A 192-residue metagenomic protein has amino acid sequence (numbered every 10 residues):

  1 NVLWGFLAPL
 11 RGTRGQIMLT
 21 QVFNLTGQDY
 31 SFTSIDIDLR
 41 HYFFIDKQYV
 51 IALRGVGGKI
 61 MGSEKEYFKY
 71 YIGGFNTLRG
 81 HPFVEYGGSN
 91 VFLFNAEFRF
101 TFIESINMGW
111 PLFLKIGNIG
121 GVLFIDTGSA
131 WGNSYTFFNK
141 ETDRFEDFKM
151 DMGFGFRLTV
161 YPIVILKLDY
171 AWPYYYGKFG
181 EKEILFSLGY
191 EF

Functional and structural regions predicted by a protein language model:
N1-L3, P82: Outer-membrane beta-barrel transmembrane domain signature of Gram-negative proteins, especially the mid-to-C-terminal
L3-L7, W110: Short beta-strand/turn micro-motifs at beta-sheet edges
R11-F192: C-terminal transmembrane beta-barrel domains of outer membrane proteins
